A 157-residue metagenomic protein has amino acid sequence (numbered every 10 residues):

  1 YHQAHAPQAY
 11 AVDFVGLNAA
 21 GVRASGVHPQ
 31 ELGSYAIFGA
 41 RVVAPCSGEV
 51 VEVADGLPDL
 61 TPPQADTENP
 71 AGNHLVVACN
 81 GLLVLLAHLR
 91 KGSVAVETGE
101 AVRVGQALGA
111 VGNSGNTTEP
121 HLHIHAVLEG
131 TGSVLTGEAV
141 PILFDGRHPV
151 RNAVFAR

Functional and structural regions predicted by a protein language model:
Y1-A65: Short, glycine/small-residue-enriched coil/turn segments at secondary-structure junctions
H2, D66-N69, A95-R103, H125-R157: Acidic, glycine-rich catalytic/binding loops that coordinate metals and/or anionic ligands
Q8-Y10, F38, C46, A71-N73 (+3 more regions): Residues that flank catalytic or metal-binding motifs in active/ligand-binding sites
G16, E52, H88-K91, A110-N113 (+1 more regions): A residue-level detector for short acidic-glycine micro-motifs
A20, G56-P58, L108-N116: Short, charged beta-turn/beta-strand-edge "cap" motif at the junction between a beta-strand and an adjacent loop
A36-I37, S47-R90, A95: Zn2+-dependent peptidoglycan hydrolase active-site motif and core
R41-V53, A95-V111: Short, well-structured beta-strand-loop connectors
T117-V127: Histidine-centered divalent-metal-coordination microenvironment in nucleic-acid enzymes
